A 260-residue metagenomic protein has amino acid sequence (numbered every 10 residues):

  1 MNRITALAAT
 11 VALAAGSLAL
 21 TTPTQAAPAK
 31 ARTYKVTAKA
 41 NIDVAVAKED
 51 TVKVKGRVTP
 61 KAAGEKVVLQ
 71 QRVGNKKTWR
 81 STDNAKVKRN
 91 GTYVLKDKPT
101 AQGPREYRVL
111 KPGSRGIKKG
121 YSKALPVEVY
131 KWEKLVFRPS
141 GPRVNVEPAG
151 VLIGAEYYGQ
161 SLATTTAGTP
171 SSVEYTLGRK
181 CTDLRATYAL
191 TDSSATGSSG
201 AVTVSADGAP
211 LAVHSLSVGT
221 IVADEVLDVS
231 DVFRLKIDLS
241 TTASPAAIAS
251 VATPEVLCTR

Functional and structural regions predicted by a protein language model:
N2-W132: Low-complexity, Ser/Thr/Pro-rich intrinsically disordered linker/stalk segments at domain junctions
A124-R260: Gly-Asp-aromatic-enriched flexible segments
